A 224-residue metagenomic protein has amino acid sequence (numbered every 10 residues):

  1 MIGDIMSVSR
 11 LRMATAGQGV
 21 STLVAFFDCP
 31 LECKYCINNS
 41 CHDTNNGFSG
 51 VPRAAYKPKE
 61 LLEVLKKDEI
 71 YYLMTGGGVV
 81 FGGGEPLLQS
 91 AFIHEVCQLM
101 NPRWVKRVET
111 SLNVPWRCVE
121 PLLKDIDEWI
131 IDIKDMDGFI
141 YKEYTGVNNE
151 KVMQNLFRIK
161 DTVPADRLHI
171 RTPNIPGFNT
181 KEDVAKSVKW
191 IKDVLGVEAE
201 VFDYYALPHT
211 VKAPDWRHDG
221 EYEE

Functional and structural regions predicted by a protein language model:
M1-A55, K67-L73: N-terminal [4Fe-4S]-dependent radical SAM core
F26-C29, N45-G50, G82, W129 (+2 more regions): Short, surface-exposed, charged/polar-biased interaction segments
E32, R53, G138, A199-V201 (+1 more regions): Generic intrinsically disordered, low-complexity segments enriched for polar/acidic and small residues
S40-H42, S49-V51, K142-N148, P214-Y222: Short glycine-enriched, charge-decorated loop/helix-capping segments at active-site entrances that position
L62, K66-G78, G82-P214: Conserved AdoMet/S-adenosylmethionine-binding subsite of the radical SAM
